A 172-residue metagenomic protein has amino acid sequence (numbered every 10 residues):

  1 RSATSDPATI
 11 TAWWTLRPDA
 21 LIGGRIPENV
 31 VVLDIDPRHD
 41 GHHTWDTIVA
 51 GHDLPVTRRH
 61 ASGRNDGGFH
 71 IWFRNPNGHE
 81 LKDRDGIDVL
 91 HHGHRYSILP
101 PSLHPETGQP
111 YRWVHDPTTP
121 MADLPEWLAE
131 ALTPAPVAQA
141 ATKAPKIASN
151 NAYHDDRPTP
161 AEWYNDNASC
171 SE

Functional and structural regions predicted by a protein language model:
R1-G67, P76: Signature for HUH/AEP ssDNA processing cores
A3-D6, A12, G108, T119-P120 (+3 more regions): N-terminal compositionally biased, intrinsically disordered segments and leader/signal-like regions
T15-D19, R25-E28, R64, K82 (+2 more regions): A generic structural signal for short, non-catalytic loop/turn and secondary-structure boundary residues
V30, H39, N77-H79, L103-P105 (+1 more regions): Residues that cap or initiate secondary-structure elements
L33, H70-I71, L99: Residue-level detector of buried hydrophobic side-chain packing in well-ordered secondary-structure elements
H43-D53, W72-Y96, P105: Helical (often loop-to-helix) elements that flank the catalytic cores of nucleotide-handling enzymes
N75-N77, L103, L132-E172: Modules that initiate DNA replication and primer synthesis
D85-A141: Conserved catalytic-core surface of thiol
